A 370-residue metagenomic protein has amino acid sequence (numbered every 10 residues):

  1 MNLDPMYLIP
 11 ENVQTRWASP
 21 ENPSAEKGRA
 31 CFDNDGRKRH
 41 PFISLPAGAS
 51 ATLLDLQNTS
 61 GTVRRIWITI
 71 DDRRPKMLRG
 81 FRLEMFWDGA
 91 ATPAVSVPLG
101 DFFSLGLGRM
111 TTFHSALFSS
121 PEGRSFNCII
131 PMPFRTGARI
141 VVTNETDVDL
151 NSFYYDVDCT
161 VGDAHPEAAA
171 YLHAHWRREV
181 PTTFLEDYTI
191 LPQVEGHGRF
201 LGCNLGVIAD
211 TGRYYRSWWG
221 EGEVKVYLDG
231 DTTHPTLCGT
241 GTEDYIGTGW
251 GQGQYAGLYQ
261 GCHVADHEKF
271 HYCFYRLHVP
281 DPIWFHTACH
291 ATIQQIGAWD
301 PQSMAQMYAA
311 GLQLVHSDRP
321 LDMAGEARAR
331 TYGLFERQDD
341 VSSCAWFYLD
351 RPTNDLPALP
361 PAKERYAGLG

Functional and structural regions predicted by a protein language model:
M1-G370: Beta-strand-centric surfaces of beta-sandwich/beta-rich domains
